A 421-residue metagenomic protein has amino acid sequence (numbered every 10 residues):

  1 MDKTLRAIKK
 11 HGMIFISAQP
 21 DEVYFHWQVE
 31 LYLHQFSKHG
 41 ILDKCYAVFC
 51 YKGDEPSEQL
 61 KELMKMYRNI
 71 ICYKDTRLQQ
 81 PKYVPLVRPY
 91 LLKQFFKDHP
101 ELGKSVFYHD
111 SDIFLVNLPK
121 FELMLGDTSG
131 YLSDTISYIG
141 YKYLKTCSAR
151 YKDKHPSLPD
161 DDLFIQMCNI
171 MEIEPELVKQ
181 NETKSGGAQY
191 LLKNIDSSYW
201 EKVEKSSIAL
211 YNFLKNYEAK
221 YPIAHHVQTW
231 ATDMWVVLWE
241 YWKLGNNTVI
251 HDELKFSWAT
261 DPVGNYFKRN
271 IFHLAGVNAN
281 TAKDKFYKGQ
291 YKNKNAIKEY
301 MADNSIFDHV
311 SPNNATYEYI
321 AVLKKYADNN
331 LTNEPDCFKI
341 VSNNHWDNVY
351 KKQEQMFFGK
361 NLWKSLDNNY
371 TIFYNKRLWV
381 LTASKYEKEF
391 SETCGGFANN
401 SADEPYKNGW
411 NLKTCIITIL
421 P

Functional and structural regions predicted by a protein language model:
M1-V84, F95-L102: N-terminal anchoring/stem segment of glycosyltransferases
W27-E30, H34, L86-Y90, A231-W242: A structural signal for well-ordered alpha-helical segments within the folded catalytic domains of diverse enzymes
V48, V106-D110, L115, T248-E253: A structural signal for short, well-ordered beta-strand segments and their strand-loop junctions that often border
P56-E58, F114-L118, G140-Y141, Y199-W200 (+1 more regions): Short catalytic/ligand-binding loop motif for oxyanion handling, primarily in non-cytosolic enzymes, centered on
L86-C147: GT-A fold catalytic core of metal-dependent nucleotide-sugar glycosyltransferases, centered on the diacidic
D162-A275: Catalytic core and acceptor-binding pocket of nucleotide-sugar-dependent glycosyltransferases
A224, T248-N333: C-terminal catalytic/acceptor-binding lobe
E334-P421: Interface elements of modular peptide-recognition networks comprising either
